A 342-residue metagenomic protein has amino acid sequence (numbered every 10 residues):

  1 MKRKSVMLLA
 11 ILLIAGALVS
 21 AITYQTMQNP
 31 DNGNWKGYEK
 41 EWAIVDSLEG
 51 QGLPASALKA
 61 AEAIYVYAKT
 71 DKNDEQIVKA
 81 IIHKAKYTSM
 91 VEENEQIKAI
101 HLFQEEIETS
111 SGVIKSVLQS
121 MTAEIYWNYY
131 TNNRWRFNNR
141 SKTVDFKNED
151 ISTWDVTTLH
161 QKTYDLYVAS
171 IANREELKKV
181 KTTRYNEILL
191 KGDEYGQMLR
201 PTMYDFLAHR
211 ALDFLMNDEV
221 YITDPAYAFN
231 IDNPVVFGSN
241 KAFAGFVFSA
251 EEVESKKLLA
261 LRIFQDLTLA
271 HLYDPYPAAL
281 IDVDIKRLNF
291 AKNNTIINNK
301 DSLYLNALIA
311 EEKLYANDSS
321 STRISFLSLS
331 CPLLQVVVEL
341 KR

Functional and structural regions predicted by a protein language model:
M1-Y38: Bacterial Sec-dependent N-terminal signal peptides
N34-R342: Extracytoplasmic/secretory-pathway proteins
